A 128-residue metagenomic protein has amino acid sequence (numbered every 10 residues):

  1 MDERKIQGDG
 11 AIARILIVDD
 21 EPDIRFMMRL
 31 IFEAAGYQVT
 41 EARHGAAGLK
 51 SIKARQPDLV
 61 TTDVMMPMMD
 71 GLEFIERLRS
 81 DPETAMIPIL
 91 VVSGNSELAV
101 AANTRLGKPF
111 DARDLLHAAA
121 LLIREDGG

Functional and structural regions predicted by a protein language model:
M1-R14, R113-G128: Non-catalytic signal-transmission and effector/linker regions of two-component phosphorelay proteins
E21-R25, L98: Short acidic/polar segment at the start of the alpha1 helix of CheY-like receiver
F26-A34: Charged docking surfaces used in two-component/phosphorelay signaling
E41-K50, G71: Helix N-cap/capping motif at the beta->alpha junctions
K50, L72-A85: Short amphipathic alpha-helix used as the core "switch/output" element in two-component signaling
R55-T61: Active-site beta3 strand of CheY-like receiver
M66: Receiver (REC) domain active-site loop signature in two-component systems and cognate sites in sensor histidine kinases
L90-V92: Hydrophobic/aromatic residues positioned on beta-strands within the core alpha/beta folds
